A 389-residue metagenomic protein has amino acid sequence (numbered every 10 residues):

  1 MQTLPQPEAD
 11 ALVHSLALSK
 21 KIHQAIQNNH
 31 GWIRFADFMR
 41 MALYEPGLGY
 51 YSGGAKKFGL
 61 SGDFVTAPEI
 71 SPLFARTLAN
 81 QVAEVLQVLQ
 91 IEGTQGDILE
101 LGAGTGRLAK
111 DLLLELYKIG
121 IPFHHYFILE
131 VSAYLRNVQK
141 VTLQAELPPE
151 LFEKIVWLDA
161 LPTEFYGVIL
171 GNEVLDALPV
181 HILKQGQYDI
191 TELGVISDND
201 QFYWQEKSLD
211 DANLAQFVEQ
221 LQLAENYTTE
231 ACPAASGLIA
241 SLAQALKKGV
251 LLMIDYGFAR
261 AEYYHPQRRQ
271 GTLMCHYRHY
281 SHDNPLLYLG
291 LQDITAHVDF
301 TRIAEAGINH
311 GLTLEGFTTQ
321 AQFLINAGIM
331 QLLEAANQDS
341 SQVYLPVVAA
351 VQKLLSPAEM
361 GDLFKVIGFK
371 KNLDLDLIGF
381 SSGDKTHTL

Functional and structural regions predicted by a protein language model:
M1-L101, T105-F165, Q331, A349-L389: Rossmann-like AdoMet
Y51, A177-V180, E262, D376-I378: Short helix/loop capping segments that flank catalytic or ligand/cofactor-binding pockets
F74, I169, D255: Conserved RecA-like P-loop NTPase ATPase core
A133, L175, F258: Short, glycine/acidic-enriched loop or turn micro-motifs at the edges of active sites
R136, Y166, L178-P179, A261: Conserved protein kinase catalytic core
A160-A177, E230-S241, L251: Conserved adenosine/adenylate-binding substructure
L170-Q216, P266-H276: A mobile, often basic/glycine-rich helix-loop segment that functions as the active-site lid/recognition loop
A215-L389: Long, Lys/Arg- and hydrophobic-enriched amphipathic alpha-helices
